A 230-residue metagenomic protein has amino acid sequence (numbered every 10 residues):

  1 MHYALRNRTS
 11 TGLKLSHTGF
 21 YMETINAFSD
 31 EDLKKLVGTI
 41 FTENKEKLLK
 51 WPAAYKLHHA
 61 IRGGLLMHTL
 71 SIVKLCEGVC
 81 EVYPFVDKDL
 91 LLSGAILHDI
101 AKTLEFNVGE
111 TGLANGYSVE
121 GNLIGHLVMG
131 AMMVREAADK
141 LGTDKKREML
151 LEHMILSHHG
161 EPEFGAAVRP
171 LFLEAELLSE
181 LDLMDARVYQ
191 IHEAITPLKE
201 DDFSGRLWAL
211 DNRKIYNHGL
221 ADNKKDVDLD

Functional and structural regions predicted by a protein language model:
H2-G121, E161: Acidic/His-rich, divalent-metal-binding segments that scaffold phosphate/diphosphate chemistry
T18-N26, K34-G38, E152, L178 (+3 more regions): Generic detector of well-ordered alpha-helical segments enriched in charged/polar residues, highlighting helical
M22-S29, F41-K45, P52, I155 (+6 more regions): Generic secondary-structure transition motif, activating predominantly at the C-termini of alpha-helices
S29-L33, K45-L49, G142, E163 (+5 more regions): Residue-level signal for secondary-structure boundary elements
P52-Y55, I61, L65, T69-L70 (+7 more regions): Solvent-exposed, flexible loop/coil residues
L57, G78-L198: Divalent metal-dependent catalytic cores for phosphoryl transfer on phosphate-bearing substrates
L173-D230: Acidic, carboxylate-rich catalytic segments that either coordinate divalent cations
